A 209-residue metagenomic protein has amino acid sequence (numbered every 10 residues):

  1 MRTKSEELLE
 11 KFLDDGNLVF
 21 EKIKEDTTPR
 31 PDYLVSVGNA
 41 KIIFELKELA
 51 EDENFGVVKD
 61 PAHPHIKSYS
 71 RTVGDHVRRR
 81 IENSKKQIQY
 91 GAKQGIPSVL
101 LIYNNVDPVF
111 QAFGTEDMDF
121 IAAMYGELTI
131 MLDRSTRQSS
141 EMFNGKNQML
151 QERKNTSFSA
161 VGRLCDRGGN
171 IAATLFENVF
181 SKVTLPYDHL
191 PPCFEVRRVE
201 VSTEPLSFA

Functional and structural regions predicted by a protein language model:
M1-K24, S36-G38: Acidic-basic catalytic patches of nuclease active cores, encompassing PD-(D/E)XK and other metal-cofactor nuclease
T3-K4, L9-D15, K47-A209: Metal-dependent nuclease catalytic core centered on acidic motifs
T27-R30: Short acidic/glycine-enriched loop/turn segments that link adjacent beta-strands
L34-K47: Active-site beta-strand-loop-beta-strand hairpin of nuclease catalytic cores that positions key catalytic residues
